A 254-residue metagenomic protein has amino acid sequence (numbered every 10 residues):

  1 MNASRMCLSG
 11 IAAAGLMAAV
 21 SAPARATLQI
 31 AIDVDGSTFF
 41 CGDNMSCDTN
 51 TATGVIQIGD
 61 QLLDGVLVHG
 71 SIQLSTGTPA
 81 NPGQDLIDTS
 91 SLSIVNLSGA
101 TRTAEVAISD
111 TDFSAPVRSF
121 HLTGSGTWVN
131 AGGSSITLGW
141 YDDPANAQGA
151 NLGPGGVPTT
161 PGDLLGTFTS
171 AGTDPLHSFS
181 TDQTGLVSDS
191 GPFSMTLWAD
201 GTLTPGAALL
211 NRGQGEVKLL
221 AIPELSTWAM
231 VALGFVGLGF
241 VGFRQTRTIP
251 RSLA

Functional and structural regions predicted by a protein language model:
N2-L28, G206-G237: Short, threonine-centered small-residue motifs that mark membrane-proximal processing/anchoring sites and TM-junction
T27-A221: Helix-boundary and membrane-interface capping/anchor signal
F240-A254: C-terminal membrane-anchoring or membrane-association module
